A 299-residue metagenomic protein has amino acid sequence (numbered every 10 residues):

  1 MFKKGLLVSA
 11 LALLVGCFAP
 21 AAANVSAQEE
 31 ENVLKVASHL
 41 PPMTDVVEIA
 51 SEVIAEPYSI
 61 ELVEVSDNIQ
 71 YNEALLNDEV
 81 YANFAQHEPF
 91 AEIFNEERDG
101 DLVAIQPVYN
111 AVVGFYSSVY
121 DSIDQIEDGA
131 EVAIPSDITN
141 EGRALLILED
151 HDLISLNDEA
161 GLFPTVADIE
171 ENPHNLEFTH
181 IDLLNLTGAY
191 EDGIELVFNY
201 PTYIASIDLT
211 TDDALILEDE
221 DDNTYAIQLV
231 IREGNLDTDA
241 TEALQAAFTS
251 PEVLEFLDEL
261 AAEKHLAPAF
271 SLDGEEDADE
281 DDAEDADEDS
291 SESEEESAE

Functional and structural regions predicted by a protein language model:
M1-V25: Sec-dependent N-terminal signal peptides of Gram-positive bacterial secreted proteins and lipoproteins
A27, V33-E61, Q70, A74: Short, polar/charged alpha-helical segment
L40-P41, S66-N68, D78-E92, V108-Y109 (+3 more regions): Beta->alpha turn/N-cap motifs
L62-E73, A160-G188: Short helix-initiation/N-cap motifs at beta->coil->alpha
I93-I105, S118-D121, G193, S206-E218: Ligand-binding "clamshell"
I105-I154, L254-E255: A conserved helix-loop-strand patch within extracytoplasmic ligand-binding domains of the periplasmic binding
V112-I123, Y225-A240: A bilobed periplasmic-binding-protein/Venus flytrap-type ligand-binding module shared by bacterial periplasmic
T139-P164, E242-D281: Ligand-binding clefts/hinges and TM-proximal coupling segments of bilobed small-molecule sensing domains
